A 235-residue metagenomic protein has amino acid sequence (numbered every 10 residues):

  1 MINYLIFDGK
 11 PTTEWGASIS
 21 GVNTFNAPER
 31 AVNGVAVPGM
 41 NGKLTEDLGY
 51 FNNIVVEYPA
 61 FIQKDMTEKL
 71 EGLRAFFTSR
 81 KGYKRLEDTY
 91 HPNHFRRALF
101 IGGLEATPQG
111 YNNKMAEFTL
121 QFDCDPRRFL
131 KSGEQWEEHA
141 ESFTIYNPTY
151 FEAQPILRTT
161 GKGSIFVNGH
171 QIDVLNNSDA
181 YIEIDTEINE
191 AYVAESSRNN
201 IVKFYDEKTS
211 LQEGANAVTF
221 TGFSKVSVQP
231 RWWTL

Functional and structural regions predicted by a protein language model:
M1-I2, F77-Y83, T159-K162: A short, compositionally biased
M1-N53, E57, H94-P108: Solvent-exposed edge beta-strands and adjacent loop segments that serve as assembly or binding interfaces
I6, F61-G103: Short, acidic/charged, Gly/Pro-enriched secondary-structure junctions
M40-M66, K114-R127, N216: Oligomerization/assembly interface segments of phage tail-like spikes and tubes
Y50-I54, T78-R80, N112-A116, T149-F151 (+1 more regions): Solvent-exposed loop and beta-edge segments used for protein-protein assembly and interaction
L70-F77, N112-N113, Q135-E137: "Short basic amphipathic alpha-helical interaction patches in structured regions
R85-R128: Short beta-strand and beta-hairpin "edge-sheet" elements
L130-L235: Intrinsically disordered, low-complexity segments enriched in serine, threonine, and glycine
